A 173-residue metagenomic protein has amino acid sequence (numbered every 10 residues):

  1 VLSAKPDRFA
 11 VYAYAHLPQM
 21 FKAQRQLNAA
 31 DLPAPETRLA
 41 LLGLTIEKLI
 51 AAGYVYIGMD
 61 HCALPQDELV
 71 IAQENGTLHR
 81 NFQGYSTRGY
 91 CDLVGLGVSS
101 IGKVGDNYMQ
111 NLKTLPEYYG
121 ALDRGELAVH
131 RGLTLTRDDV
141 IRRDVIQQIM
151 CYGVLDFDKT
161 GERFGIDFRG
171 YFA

Functional and structural regions predicted by a protein language model:
V1-I166: C-terminal scaffold of the Radical SAM
I166-A173: Short amphipathic alpha-helical interaction segments
